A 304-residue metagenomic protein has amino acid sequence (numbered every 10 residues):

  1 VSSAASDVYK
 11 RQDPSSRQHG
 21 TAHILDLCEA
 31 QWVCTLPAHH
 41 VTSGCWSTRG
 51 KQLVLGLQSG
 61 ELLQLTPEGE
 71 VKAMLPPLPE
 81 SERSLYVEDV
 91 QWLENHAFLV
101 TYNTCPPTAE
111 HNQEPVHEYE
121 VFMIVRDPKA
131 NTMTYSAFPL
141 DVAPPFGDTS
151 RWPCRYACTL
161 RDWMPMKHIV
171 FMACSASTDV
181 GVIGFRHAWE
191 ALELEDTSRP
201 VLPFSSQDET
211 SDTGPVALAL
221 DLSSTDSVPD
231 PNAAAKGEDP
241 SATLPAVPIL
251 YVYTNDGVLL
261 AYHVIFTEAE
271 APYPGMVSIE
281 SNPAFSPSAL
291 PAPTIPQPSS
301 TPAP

Functional and structural regions predicted by a protein language model:
V1-A5, Y9-Q12: Single conserved hydrophobic/aromatic residue that forms the stacking wall/gate of nucleotide- or nucleobase-binding
S3, C45-G50, Q91-N95, W163-M166 (+1 more regions): Loop/turn segments within WD40 beta-propeller blades
R17, Q31, G44, Q52-L53 (+3 more regions): Intrinsically disordered, low-complexity Phe-enriched regions
R17-A22, K51, S59-L62, A97 (+3 more regions): Loop/turn residues immediately N-terminal
R17-V33, E61-M74, I124-T132, G184-W189 (+1 more regions): Per-blade loop-tip surfaces of WD-repeat and WD-like beta-propellers in eukaryotic adaptors/scaffolds
S43-C45, D89, A217: Conserved beta-strand position repeated once per blade in WD40 beta-propeller domains
C105-T108, Q113-A303: Eukaryotic scaffolding regions of large macromolecular assemblies
